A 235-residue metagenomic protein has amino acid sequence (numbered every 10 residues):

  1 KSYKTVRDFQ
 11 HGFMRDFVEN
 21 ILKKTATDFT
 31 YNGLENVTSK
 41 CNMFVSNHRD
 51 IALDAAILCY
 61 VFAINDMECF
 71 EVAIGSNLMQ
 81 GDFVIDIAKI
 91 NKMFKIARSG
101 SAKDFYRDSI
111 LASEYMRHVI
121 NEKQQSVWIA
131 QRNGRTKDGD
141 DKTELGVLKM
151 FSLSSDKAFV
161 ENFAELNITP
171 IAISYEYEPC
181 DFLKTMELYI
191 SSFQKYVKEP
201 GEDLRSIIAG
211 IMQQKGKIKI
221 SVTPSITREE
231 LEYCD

Functional and structural regions predicted by a protein language model:
K1-N42, H48-C59, A63, I85 (+1 more regions): Membrane-anchoring hydrophobic helices of lipid-metabolizing enzymes
F29, N42, F70, M93-F94 (+2 more regions): A broad, low-specificity signal marking well-ordered, structured residues that form hydrophobic/aromatic
E35, S46-D50, S76-L78, A97-G100 (+3 more regions): Short, flexible loop/turn elements at secondary-structure junctions
V37-K40, K89-I96, Q125-R132, K219-S221: Glycine-rich, often proline-containing surface loops adjacent to acidic residues and nearby aromatics that form
K40-N42, E68-E71, Q125-V127, N167-T169: Generic beta-strand structural signal
C41-S113: Long, hydrophobic, well-ordered secondary-structure blocks that form the structural core and pocket-lining surfaces
F105-D235: Non-catalytic C-terminal accessory region of glycerolipid acyltransferases and related lyso-lipid remodeling enzymes
